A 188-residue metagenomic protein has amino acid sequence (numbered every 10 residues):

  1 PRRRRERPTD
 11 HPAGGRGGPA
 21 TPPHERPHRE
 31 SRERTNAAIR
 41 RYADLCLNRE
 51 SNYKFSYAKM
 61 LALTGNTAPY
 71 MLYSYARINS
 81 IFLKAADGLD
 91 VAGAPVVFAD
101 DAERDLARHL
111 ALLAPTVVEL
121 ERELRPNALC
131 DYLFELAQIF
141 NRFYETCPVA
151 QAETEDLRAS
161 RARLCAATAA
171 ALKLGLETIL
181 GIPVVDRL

Functional and structural regions predicted by a protein language model:
P1-L188: Non-catalytic interaction-recognition regions
